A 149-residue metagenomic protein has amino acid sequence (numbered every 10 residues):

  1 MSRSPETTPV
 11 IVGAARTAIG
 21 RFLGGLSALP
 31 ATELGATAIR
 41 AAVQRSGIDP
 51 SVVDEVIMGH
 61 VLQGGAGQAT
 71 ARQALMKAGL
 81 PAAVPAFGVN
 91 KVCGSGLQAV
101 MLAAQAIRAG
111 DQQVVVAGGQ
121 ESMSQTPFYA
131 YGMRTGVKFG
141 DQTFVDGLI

Functional and structural regions predicted by a protein language model:
M1-P9, R21-V52, G67-I149: Acyl-thioester C-C bond-transforming condensing/cleaving domain
V12-G13, G59, N90: Residue-level detector of conserved, well-ordered beta-strand and adjacent loop positions that form binding/recognition
A14-I19: Short polar catalytic/cofactor-binding loops
V52-G59: Short glycine-rich phosphate-binding loop at a beta-alpha junction
H60-A66: Glycine-rich phosphate-binding loops at beta-strand->alpha-helix junctions
